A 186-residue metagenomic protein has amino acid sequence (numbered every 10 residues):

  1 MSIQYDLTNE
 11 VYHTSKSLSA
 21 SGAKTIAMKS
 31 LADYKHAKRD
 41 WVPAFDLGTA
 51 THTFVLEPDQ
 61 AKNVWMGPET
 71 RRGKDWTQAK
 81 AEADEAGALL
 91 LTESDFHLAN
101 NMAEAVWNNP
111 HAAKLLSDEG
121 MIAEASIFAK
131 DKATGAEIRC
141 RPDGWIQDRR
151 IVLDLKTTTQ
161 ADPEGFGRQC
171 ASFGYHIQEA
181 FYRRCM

Functional and structural regions predicted by a protein language model:
M1-R139: Metal-dependent nuclease catalytic cores that hydrolyze phosphodiester bonds in DNA/RNA, characterized by
D118-M186: Mg2+/Mn2+-dependent nuclease catalytic core
